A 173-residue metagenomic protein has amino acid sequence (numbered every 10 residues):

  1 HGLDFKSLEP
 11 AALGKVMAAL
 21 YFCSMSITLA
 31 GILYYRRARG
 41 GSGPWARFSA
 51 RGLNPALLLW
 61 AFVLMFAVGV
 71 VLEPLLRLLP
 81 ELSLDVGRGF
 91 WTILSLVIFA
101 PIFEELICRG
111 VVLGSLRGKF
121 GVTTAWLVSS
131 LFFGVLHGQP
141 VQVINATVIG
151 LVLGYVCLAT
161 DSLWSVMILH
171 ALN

Functional and structural regions predicted by a protein language model:
G2-M17, R37-G118: Juxtamembrane helix-loop-helix connectors linking adjacent transmembrane helices in multi-pass membrane enzymes
G14-L29, V122-L136: Alpha-helical transmembrane segments and their immediate interhelical/interface regions in integral membrane proteins
L20-T28, L64, V68-L72, N173: Alpha-helical transmembrane segments of multipass membrane proteins
Y21, Y34-Y35, Y155: Sequence-level detector for tyrosine residue identity
S26-G41: Membrane-water interface of transmembrane alpha-helices
Y34-Y35, L78-L79, G134-H137: Membrane-interface helix-cap regions at the ends of transmembrane helices in multi-pass membrane proteins
G87-N173: Transmembrane helix-loop-helix hairpins at the membrane interface of multi-pass integral membrane proteins
